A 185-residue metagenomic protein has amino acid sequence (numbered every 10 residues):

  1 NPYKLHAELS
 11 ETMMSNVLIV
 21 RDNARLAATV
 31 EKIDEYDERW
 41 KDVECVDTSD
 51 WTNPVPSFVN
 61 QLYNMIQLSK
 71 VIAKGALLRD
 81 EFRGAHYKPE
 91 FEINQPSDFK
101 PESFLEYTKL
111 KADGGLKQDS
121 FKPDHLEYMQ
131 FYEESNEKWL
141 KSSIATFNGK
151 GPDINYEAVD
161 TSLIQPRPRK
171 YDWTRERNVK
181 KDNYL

Functional and structural regions predicted by a protein language model:
N1-L185: Glycine- and aromatic-enriched mobile tails/lids
